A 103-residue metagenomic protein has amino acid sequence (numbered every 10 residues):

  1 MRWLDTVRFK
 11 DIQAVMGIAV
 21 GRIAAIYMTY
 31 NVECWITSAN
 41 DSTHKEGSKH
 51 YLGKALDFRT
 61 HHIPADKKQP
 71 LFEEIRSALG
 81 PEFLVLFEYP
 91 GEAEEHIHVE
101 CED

Functional and structural regions predicted by a protein language model:
M1-R22, E100-E102: Extracytoplasmic cell-surface/polysaccharide-interacting catalytic and binding patches
W3-D5, R22-Y30, P64-P70: A generic short-segment signal for beta-strand/edge and adjacent turn/coil regions
T6-K10, K45-S48, L52-K54, R59-D103: Catalytic cores and adjacent binding grooves of peptidoglycan-active enzymes
A14-G47: Extended, low-complexity, intrinsically disordered C-terminal regulatory tails of eukaryotic serine/threonine kinases
